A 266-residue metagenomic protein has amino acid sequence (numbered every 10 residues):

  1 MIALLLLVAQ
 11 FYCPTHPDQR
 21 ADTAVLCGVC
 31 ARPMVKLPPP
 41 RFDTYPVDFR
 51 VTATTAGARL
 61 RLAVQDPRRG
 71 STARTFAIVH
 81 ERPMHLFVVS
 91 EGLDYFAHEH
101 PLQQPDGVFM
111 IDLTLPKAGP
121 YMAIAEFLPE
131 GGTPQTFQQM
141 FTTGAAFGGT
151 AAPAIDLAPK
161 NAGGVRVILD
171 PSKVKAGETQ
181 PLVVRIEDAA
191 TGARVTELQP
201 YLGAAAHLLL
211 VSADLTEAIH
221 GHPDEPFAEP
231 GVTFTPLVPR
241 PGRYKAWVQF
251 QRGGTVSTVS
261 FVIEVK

Functional and structural regions predicted by a protein language model:
I2-K266: Intrinsically disordered, low-complexity terminal tails/loops enriched in metal-binding residues
